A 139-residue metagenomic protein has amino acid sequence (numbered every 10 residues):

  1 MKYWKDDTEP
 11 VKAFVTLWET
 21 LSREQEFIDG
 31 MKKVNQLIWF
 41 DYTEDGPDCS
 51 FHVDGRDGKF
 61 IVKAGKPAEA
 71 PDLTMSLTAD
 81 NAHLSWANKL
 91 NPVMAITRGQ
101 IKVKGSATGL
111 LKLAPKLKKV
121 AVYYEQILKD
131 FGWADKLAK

Functional and structural regions predicted by a protein language model:
M1-K139: Feature captures hydrophobic
